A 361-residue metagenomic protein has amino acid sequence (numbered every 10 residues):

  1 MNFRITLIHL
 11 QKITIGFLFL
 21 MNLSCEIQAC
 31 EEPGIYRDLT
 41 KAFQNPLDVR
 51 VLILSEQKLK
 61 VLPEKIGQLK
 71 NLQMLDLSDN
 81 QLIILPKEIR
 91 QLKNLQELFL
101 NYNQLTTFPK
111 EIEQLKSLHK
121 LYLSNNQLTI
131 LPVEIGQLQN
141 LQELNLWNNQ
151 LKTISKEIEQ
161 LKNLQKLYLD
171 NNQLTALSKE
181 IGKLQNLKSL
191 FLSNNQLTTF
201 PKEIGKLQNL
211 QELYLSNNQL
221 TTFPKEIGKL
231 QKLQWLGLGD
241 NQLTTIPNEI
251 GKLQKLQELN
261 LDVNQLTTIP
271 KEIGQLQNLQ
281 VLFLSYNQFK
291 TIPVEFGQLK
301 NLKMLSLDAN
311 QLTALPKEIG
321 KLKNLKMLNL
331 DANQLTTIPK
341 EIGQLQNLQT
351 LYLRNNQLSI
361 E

Functional and structural regions predicted by a protein language model:
M1, I5, L20-M21, C25-A29: Non-Sec secretion/translocation targeting segments of pathogen effectors
N2-T14: Bacterial N-terminal signal peptides that target proteins for export
T40, L62-K65, L85-E88, F108-K110 (+11 more regions): The feature encodes a structural signal of leucine-rich repeats
F43-D79: LRR N-terminal entry segment and analogous cap-like coil->beta motifs
P46, G67-L72, R90-L95, E113-L118 (+10 more regions): Leucine-rich repeat
R50-L54, L75-L77, L95-L100, L118-L123 (+10 more regions): Conserved hydrophobic beta-strand positions in leucine-rich repeat
M327-D331, L335-E361: Leucine-rich solenoid repeat scaffolds
